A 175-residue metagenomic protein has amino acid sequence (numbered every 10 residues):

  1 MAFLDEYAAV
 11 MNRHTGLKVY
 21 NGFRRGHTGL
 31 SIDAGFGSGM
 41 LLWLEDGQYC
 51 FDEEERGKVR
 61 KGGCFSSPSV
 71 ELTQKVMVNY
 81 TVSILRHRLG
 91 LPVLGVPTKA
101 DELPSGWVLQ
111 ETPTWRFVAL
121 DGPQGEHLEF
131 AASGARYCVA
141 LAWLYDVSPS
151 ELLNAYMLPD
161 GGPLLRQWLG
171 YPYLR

Functional and structural regions predicted by a protein language model:
M1-F23, H27: Leu/Val/Ala/Ile-rich N-terminal alpha-helices, chiefly Sec-type signal peptides and the beginnings
R13-Y20, G35-M40, A100-T112: Short small/polar-residue motifs
G22-E45, T112-G122: Amphipathic, interaction-prone secondary-structure segments
A34-G62, R175: Short aromatic-glycine-(Arg/Gly/Cys) micro-motifs in beta-strand/loop hairpins
M40-L44, K61-S69, D121-R136: Short amphipathic beta-strand/extended segments with alternating polar/hydrophobic composition
G57-E71, A142-W143, V147: Acidic, aromatic-enriched beta-alpha/helix-loop junctions
S67-P123: Surface-exposed beta-loop interaction hotspot
T98-R175: Intrinsically disordered, low-complexity, charge-dense segments enriched in Lys/Arg and Glu/Asp interspersed
